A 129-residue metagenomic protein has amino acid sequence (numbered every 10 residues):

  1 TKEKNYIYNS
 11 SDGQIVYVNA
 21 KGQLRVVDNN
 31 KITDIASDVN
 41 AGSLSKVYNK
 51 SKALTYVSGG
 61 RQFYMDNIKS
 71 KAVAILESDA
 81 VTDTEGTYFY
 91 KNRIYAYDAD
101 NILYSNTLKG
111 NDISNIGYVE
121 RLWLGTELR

Functional and structural regions predicted by a protein language model:
T1, Q23-A36, Q62-E77, I102-G117: Surface-exposed loop/turn elements that mediate protein-protein interactions on large endomembrane-trafficking
K2-S10, N40-K50, V81-K91, Y118-R129: Repeated scaffold domains used in trafficking and secretory/extracellular systems, primarily beta-propellers
E3, G22, V26, S51-A53 (+3 more regions): Positively charged, low-complexity intrinsically disordered regions
N9-S10, N19, D28, V57-S58 (+4 more regions): Acidic surface patches and DE-rich sequence motifs
S10-I15, G22, N30-K31, S45-K46 (+3 more regions): First exposed extracellular module after export/assembly in secreted or surface-exposed proteins
G13-V18, S51-S58, Y88-Y97, L128-R129: Short beta-strand elements that form the blades of beta-propeller/WD-repeat-like and other beta-sheet-rich scaffold
D38, S43, T55, A74-L76 (+2 more regions): Short stretches within intrinsically disordered, low-complexity N-terminal or propeptide regions
